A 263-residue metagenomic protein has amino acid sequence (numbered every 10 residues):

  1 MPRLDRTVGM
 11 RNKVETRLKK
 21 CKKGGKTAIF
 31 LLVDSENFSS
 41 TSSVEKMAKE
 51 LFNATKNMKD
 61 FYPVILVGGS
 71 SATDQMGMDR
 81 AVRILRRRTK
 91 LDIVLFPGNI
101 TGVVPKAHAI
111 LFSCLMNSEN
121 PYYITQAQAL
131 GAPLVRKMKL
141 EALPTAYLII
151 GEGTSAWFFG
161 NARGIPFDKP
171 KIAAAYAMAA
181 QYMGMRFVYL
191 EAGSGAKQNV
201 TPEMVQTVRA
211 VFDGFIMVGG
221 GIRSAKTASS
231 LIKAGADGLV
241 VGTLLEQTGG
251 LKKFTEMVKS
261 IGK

Functional and structural regions predicted by a protein language model:
M1-K19, L32-F38, G153-T154, D168-A175 (+2 more regions): Alpha/beta catalytic cores of nucleotide-metabolism and tRNA/nucleoside-modifying enzymes
P2-K90, I165-F187: Conserved N-terminal beta1-alpha1 strand-loop-helix module at the mouth
V14-N37, L140-G164, T201-A210: N-terminal small/glycine-rich loop or linker at the start of catalytic domains across soluble metabolic enzymes
L66-A72, A109, S113-I124, A192-S194 (+2 more regions): Glycine-rich phosphate-binding active-site loops on the catalytic face of alpha/beta enzymes
M78-I100, G131-L143, Q198-S224, F254-K263: Alpha-helix-loop-beta-strand connector modules within alpha/beta enzyme cores
L95, N99-F112, G214, V218-L239: Catalytic cores of alpha/beta
G102-Q181: Conserved anion-binding
F159-V205, L245-K253: Glycine/Thr-rich beta-alpha phosphate-binding loop at enzyme active sites
